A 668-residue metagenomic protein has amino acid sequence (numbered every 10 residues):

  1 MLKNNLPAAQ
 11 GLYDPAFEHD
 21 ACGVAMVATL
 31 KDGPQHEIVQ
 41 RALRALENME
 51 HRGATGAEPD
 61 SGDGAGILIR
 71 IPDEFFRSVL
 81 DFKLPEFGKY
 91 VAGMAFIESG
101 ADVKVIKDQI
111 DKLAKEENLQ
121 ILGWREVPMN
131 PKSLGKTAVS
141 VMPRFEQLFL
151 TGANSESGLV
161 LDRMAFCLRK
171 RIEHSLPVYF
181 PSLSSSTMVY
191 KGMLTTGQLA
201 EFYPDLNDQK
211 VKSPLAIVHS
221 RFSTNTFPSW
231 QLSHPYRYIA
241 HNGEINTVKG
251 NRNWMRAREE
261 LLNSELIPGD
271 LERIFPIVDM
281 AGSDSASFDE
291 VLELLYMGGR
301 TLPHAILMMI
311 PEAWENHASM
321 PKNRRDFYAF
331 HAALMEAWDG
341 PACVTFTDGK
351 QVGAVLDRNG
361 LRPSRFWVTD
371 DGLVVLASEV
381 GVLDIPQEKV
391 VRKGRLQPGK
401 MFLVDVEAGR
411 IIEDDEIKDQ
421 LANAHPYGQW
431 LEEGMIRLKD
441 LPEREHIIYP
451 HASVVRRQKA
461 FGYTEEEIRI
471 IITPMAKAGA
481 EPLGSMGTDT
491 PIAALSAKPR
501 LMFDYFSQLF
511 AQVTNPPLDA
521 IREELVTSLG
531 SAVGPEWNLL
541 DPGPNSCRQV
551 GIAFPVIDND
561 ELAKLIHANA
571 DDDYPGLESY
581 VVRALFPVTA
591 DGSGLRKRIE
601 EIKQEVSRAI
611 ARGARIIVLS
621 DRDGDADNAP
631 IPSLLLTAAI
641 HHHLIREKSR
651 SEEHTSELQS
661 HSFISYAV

Functional and structural regions predicted by a protein language model:
M1-N545, D558, N569-D572: Conserved short alpha-helical segments that host acidic/polar catalytic motifs at enzyme active sites
E50, R221-N225, T514, F586 (+4 more regions): Structural motif corresponding to the C-terminal cap of alpha-helices
Q508, Q512, L525-E601, E605-I610: Active-site cores of enzymes that catalyze phosphoryl transfer or operate on phosphate-rich substrates
S579-V581, I616, E653: Structural preference for beta-strand elements that scaffold enzyme active sites
F586-V588, R622-A626, S660-S662: Active-site-proximal loop/turn and secondary-structure-junction residues that shape catalytic pockets, frequently
L619-L634: Glycine-rich, proline-tolerant flexible connector loops at the mouths of alpha/beta enzymes
I631-E652: Alpha-helix-loop-beta-strand connector modules within alpha/beta enzyme cores
E653-V668: Single conserved hydrophobic/aromatic residue that forms the stacking wall/gate of nucleotide- or nucleobase-binding
